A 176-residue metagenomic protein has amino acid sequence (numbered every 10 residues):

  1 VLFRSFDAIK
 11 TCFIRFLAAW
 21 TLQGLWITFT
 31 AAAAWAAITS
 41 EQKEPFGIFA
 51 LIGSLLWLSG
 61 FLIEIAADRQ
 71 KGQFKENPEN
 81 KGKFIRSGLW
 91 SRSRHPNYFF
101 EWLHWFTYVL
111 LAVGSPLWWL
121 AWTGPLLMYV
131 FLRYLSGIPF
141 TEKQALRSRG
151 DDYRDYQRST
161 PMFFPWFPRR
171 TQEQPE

Functional and structural regions predicted by a protein language model:
V1, I27-Q70, F74-E176: Hydrophobic transmembrane alpha-helices
F3-A18, K83-W90: Juxtamembrane helix-capping/reentrant segments at transmembrane boundaries
T21-W26: Eukaryotic endomembrane system proteins
